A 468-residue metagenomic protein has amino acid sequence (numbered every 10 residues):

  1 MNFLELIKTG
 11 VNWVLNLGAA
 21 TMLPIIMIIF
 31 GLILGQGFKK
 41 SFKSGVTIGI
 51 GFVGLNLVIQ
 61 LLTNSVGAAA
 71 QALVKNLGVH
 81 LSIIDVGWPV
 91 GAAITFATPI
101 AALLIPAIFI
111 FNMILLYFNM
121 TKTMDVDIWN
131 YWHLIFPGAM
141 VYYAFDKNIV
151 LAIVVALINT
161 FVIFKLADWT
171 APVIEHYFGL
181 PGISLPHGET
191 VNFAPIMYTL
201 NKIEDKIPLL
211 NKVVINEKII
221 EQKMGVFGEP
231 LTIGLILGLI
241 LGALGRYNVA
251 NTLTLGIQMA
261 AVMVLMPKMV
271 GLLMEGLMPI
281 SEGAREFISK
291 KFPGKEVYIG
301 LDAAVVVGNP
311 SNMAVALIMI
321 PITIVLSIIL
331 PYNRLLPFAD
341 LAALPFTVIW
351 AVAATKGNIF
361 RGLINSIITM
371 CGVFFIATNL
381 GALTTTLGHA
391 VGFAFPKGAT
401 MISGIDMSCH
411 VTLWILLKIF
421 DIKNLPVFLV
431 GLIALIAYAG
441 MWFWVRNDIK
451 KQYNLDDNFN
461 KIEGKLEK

Functional and structural regions predicted by a protein language model:
M1-V58, I100-Y298, A353-F360, T386-K468: Signature of multi-pass transmembrane helix bundles
N2-T9, T63-A68, I83-T95, F109-K122 (+3 more regions): Short juxtamembrane and helix-loop transition motifs at transmembrane-helix boundaries in membrane proteins
S44, I48-A101: Membrane helical hairpin/interfacial module
T63, A70, L380-A390: Membrane-proximal extracellular juxtamembrane segment immediately upstream of a following transmembrane helix
N64, W88, V264, K268 (+2 more regions): A short glycine-/small-residue-rich loop at the edge of a beta-strand within enzyme catalytic domains
L77-I83, L103-F109, I128-I135, V155-N159 (+4 more regions): Mid-membrane cores of alpha-helical transmembrane segments in multi-pass membrane proteins, especially transporters
P99, V126, L335-A339: Alpha-helix N-cap/helix-initiation motif
Y117-T121, A144, I299-A382, T386: Hydrophobic alpha-helical bundle architecture
